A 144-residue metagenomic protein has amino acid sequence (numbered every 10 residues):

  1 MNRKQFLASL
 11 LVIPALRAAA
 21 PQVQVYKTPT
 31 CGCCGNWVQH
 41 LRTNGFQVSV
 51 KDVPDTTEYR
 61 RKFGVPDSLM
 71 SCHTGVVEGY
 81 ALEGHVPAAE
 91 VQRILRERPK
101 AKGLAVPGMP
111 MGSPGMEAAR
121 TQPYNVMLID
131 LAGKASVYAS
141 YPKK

Functional and structural regions predicted by a protein language model:
M1-L11: N-terminal secretory signal peptides and thylakoid transit peptides that target proteins across membranes
L10-A18: Hydrophobic h-region of N-terminal signal peptides that target proteins for export in Gram-negative bacteria
P21-V38: Local sequence-structure signature of Cys/Sec-based thiol-disulfide redox active-site neighborhoods
Q22-V23, F46-Q47, E78-A81: Short active-site oxyanion
T30, W37, D52-D55, P87-V91: Stable alpha-helical elements in mature extracytoplasmic
V38-D52: Conserved helix-turn-beta segment immediately C-terminal to the redox Cys motif in thioredoxin-like folds
D55-K62: N-terminal post-signal-peptidase region of extra-cytosolic proteins
K62, S68-K144: Thiol/selenol-based redox catalytic cores and closely related redox-interacting motifs
